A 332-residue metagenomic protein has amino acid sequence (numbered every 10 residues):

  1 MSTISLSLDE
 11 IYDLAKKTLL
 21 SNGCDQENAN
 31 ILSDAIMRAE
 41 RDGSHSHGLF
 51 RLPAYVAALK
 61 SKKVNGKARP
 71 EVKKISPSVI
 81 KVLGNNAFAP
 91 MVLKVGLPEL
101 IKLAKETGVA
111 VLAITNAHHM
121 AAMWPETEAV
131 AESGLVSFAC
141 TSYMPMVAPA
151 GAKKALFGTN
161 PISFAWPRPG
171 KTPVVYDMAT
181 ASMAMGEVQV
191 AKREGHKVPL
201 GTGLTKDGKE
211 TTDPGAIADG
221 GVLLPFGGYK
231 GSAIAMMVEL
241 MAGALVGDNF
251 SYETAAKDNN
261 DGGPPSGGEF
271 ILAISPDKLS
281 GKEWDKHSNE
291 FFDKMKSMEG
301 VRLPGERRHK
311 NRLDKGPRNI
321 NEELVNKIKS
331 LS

Functional and structural regions predicted by a protein language model:
S2, L6, I11, L245 (+1 more regions): Catalytic-core signal marking the mid-to-C-terminal active-site face
I4-L8, C24-F50, V64-I75, G263-S266 (+1 more regions): N-terminal glycine-rich anion-binding loops that anchor highly charged ligand groups
L49-I101: Active-site cofactor/substrate anionic-group-binding motifs, chiefly glycine- and Lys/Arg-rich phosphate-binding loops
K73-V79, V95-A110, L204-G220: Residues forming anionic-ligand binding surfaces in small-molecule and nucleic-acid pockets of primarily soluble enzymes
V79-P169: A generic, well-ordered mixed alpha/beta core segment in the N-terminal half of proteins
V147-G215: Phosphate/diphosphate-binding glycine-rich loops and adjacent basic-rich segments that engage nucleotide
R193-Y252, K257: Secondary-shell segments that build the walls of catalytic and ion/ligand-binding clefts
